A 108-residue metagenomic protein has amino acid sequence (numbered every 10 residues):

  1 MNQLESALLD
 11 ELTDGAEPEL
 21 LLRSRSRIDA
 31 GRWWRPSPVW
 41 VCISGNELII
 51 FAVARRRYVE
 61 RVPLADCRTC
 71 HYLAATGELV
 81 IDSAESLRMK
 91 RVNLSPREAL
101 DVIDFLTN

Functional and structural regions predicted by a protein language model:
M1-V41: Anionic N-terminal interaction surfaces
N2-S6, L100-N108: Short, charged, intrinsically disordered terminal tails
A7-D10, E78, R88-M89, L94: Lipid interaction determinants
E11, C70, F105-N108: Conserved short hydrophobic interaction patches
G15-A16, L20-L21, R25, R55-V59 (+1 more regions): Hydrophobic transmembrane alpha-helix bundles
I28-L87: Phosphoinositide-binding peripheral membrane targeting modules
A84-F105: Canonical phosphoinositide-binding patch of PH/PH-like domains
